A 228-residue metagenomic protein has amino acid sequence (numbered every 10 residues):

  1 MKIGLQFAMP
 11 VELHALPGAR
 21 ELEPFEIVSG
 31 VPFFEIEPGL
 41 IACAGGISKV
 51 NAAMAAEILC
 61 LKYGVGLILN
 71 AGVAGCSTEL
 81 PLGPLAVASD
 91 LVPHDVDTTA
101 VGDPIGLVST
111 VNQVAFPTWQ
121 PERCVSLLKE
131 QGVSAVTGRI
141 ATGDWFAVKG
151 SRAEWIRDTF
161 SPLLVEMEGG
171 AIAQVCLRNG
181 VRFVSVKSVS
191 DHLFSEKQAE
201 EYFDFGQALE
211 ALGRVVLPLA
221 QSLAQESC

Functional and structural regions predicted by a protein language model:
M1-Y63: N-terminal short beta-loop-beta anion/metal-coordinating cradle
I41-I47, T137-A141, V186: Active-site-proximal beta-strand elements of phosphoester/diester hydrolases
L61-K62, T78-P81, Q174-R182: Alpha-helix C-terminal capping segments
G66-L69: Structural motif
S77-F160: Mid-sequence, gly/pro-rich, charge-dense loop/helix-turn segments that line enzyme active sites
F146-Q198, F203: A C-terminal functional module that forms or caps the active site or interfaces directly with catalytic machinery
L193-C228: His/Asp/Glu-rich mid-to-C-terminal helical/loop segments that flank catalytic regions of hydrolases
